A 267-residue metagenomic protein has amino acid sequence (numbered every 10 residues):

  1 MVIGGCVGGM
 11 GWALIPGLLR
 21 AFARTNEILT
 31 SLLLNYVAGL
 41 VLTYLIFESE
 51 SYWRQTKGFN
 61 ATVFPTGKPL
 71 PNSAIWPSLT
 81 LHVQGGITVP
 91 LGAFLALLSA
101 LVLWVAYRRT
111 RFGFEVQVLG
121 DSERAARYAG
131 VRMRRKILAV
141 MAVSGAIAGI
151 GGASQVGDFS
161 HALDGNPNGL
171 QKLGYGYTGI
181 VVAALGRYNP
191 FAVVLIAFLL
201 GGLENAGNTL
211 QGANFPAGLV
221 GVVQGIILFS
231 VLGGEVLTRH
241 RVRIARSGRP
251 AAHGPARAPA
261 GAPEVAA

Functional and structural regions predicted by a protein language model:
M1-Y36: Alpha-helical transmembrane segments within multi-pass membrane transporters and channels
I3-G5, A13, A142, I147-S154 (+1 more regions): Transmembrane alpha-helical segments in multi-pass inner-membrane proteins
G5-G9, N35-F47, G92-V105, S144-G151 (+3 more regions): Hydrophobic core segments of alpha-helical transmembrane domains in multi-pass membrane transport and ion-translocation
V7-G11, V83-L163, P190-F191, A266-A267: Helix-loop-helix "hairpin" substructures at the membrane interface of multi-pass membrane proteins
G11-L14, L18, F22, Y44-E48 (+5 more regions): Membrane-interface helix caps of multi-pass small-molecule transporters
S31, N35-Y107, E264-A266: Transmembrane helix-bundle core of multi-pass membrane transporters and related energy-transducing complexes
W53-K57, G113-V118, H161-G165, H240-A252: Short, Lys/Arg-enriched, Gly/Pro-containing loop segments at transmembrane-helix junctions of multi-pass membrane
Y128, R132-R135, N205-A267: Cytosolic-side transmembrane-helix boundaries in multi-pass membrane proteins
